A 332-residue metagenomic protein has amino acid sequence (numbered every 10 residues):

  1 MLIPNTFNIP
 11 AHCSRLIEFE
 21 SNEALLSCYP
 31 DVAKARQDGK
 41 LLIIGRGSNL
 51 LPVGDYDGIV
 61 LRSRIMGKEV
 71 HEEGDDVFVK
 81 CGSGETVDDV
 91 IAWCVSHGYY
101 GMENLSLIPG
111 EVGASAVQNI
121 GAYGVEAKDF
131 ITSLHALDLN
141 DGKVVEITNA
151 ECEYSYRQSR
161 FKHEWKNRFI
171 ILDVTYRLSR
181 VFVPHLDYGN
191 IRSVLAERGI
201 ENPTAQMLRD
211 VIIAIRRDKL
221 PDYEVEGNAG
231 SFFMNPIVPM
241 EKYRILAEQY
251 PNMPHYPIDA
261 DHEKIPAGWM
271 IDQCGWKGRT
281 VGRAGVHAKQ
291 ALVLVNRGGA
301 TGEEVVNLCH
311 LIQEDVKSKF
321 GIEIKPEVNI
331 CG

Functional and structural regions predicted by a protein language model:
M1-D141: Anion-binding (especially nucleotide phosphate/pyrophosphate-binding) glycine-rich loop and adjoining beta-alpha core
I3-I9, V144-E303, K319-G332: Phosphate/pyrophosphate- and phosphate-bearing ligand-binding catalytic cores of soluble enzymes
S21, G47, G110, G142 (+4 more regions): Residue-level signal for inorganic ion chemistry
C28-V32, D187-I191, L308-I312: Short amphipathic alpha-helices in soluble, non-transmembrane regions that often serve as interface/regulatory elements
Y29, I91, R192, G268 (+1 more regions): Short glycine-/small-residue-rich flexible loop motifs, especially phosphate/cofactor-binding loops
R36-G39, Q313-K319: A common structural junction motif
Y99, G302-V305: Beta-rich strand-turn-strand
